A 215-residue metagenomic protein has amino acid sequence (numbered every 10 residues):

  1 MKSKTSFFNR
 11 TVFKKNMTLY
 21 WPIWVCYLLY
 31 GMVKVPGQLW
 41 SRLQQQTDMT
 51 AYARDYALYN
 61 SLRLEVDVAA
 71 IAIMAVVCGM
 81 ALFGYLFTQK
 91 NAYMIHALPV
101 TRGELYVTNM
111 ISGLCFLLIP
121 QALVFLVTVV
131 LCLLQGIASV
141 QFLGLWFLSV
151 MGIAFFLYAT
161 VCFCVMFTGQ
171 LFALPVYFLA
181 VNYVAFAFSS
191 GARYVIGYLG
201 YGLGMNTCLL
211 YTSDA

Functional and structural regions predicted by a protein language model:
M1-Q89: Hydrophobic alpha-helical transmembrane segments
I23-V35, F178-R193: Hydrophobic alpha-helical membrane-insertion segments
P36-D48, F125-L131, G191-M205: Membrane-helix interface motif
A57, I111-L174, F178, F186-S189 (+1 more regions): Secretory targeting signals
Y85-C115: Helix-loop-helix units of permease transmembrane domains in multi-pass membrane transporters, especially ABC
N206-L210: Extended catalytic-interface subdomain
Y211-A215: Conserved small/polar residues in nucleotide/adenosyl-binding loops
